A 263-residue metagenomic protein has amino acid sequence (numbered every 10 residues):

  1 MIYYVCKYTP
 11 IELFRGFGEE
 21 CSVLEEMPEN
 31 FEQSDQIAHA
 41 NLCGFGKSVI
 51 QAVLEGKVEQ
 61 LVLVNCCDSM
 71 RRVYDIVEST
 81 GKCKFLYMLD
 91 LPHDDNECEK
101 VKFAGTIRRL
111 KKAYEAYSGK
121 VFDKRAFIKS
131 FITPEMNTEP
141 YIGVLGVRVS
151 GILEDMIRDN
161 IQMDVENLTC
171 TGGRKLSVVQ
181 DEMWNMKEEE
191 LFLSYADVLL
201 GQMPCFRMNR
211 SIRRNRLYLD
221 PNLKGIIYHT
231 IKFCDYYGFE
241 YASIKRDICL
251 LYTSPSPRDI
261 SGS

Functional and structural regions predicted by a protein language model:
Y4-Y8, L63-C67, V144-V149, T230-K232: Structural motif
C6-E25, V147-R214: Redox- and metal-dependent alpha/beta enzyme cores, enriched for Fe-S-associated oxidoreductases and cofactor-handling
E25-D35, C67, D90-D94, N167-K175: Short, acidic/turn-prone active-site loops that include or flank metal/cofactor- and phosphate-binding residues
P28-F45, L176-E188: N-terminal beta-loop-helix "entrance" segment that forms/cooperates in small-molecule cofactor or anionic ligand
G44-R109, A113: Acidic/His-rich segments in extracytoplasmic proteins that coordinate ligands and/or metal ions
S48-Q51, M203-N222, F239-S243: A short, acidic, amphipathic alpha-helical segment used as a generic capping/interface helix at domain edges
D90-Y141, V149: Extracytoplasmic substrate-binding proteins
Y252-S263: Single conserved hydrophobic/aromatic residue that forms the stacking wall/gate of nucleotide- or nucleobase-binding
